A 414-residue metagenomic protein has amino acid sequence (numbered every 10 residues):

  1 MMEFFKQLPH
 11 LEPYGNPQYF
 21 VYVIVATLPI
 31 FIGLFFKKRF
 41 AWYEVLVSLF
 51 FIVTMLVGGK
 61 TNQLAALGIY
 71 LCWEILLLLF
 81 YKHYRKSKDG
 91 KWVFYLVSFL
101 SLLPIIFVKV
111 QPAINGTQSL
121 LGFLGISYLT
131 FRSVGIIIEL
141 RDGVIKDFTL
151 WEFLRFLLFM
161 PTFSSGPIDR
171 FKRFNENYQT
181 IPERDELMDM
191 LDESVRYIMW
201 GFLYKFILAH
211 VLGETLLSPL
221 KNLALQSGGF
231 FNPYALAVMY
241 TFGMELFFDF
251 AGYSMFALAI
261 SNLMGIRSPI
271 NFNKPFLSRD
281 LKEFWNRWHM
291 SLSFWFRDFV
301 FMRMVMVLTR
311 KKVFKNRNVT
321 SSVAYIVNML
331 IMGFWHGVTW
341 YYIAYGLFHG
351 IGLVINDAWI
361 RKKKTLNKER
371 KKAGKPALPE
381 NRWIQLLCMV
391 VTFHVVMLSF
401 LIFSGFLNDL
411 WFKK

Functional and structural regions predicted by a protein language model:
M2-K414: Membrane-embedded transmembrane alpha-helical bundles that form the catalytic cores of multi-pass lipid-modifying
